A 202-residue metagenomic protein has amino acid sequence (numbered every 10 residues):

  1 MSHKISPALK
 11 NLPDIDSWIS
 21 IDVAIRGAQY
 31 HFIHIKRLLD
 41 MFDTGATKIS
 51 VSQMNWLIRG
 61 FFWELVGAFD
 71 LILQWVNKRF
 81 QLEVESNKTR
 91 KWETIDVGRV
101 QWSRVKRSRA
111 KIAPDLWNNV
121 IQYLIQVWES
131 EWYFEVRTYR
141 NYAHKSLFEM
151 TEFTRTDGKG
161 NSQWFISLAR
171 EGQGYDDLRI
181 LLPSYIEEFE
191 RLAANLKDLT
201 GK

Functional and structural regions predicted by a protein language model:
M1-R37, T44-W63, L71-K202: Acidic, Ser/Thr/Gly/Pro-rich intrinsically disordered interaction regions
